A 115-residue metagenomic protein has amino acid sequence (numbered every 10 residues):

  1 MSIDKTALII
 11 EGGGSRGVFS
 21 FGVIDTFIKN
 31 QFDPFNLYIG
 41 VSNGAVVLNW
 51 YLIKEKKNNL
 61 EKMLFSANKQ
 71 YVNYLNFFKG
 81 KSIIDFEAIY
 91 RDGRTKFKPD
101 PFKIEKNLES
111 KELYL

Functional and structural regions predicted by a protein language model:
M1-I3: Extreme N-terminal leader/targeting segments of oxidoreductases
K5-I9, G14-D100: Patatin-like phospholipase
F65-N68, S110-L115: Mobile beta-alpha loop/short-helix "lid" or hinge segments that flank ligand
F97-L113: A short alpha-helix-loop-beta-strand transition element characteristic of N-terminal alpha/beta dinucleotide-binding
